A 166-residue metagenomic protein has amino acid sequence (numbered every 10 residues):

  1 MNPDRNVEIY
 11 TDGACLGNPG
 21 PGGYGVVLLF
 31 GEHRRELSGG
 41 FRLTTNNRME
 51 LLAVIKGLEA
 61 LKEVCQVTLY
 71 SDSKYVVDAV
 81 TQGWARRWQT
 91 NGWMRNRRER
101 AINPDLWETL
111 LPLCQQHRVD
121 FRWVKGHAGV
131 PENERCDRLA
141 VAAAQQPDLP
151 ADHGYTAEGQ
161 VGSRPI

Functional and structural regions predicted by a protein language model:
M1-L52, K56-C65, A142-Y155, R164-I166: RNase H-like nuclease fold core
T11-P21, I55-R135, L139, A144: RNase H catalytic domain
